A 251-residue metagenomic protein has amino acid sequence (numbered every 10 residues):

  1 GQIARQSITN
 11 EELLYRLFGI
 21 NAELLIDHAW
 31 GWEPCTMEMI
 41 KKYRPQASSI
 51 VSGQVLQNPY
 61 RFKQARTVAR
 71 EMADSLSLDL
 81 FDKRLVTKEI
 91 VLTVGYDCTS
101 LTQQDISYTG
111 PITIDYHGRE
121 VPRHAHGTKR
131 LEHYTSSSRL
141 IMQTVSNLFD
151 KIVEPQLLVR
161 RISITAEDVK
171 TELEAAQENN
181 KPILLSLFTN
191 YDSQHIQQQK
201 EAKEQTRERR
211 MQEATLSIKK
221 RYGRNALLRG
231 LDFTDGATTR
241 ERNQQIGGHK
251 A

Functional and structural regions predicted by a protein language model:
G1-V159: DNA-contacting surface of Y-family translesion DNA polymerases
G118-A251: Acidic, metal-coordinating catalytic segment for phosphate/diphosphate chemistry, firing primarily on the Nudix
